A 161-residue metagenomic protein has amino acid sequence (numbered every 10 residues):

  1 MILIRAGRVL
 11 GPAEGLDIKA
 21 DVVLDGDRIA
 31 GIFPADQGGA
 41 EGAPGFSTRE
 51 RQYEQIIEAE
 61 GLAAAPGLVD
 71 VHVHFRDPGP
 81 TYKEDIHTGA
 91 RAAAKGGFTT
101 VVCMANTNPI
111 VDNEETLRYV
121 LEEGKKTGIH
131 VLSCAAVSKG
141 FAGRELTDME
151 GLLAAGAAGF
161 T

Functional and structural regions predicted by a protein language model:
M1-R49: N-terminal metal-binding scaffold of metallo-dependent hydrolase/deaminase domains
L3, E54-E58: Conserved beta-strand scaffold positions in the cores of enzyme catalytic domains, especially in NTP/NDP-utilizing
G7, V22, D27, G61 (+5 more regions): Divalent metal-coordination and catalytic microenvironments
G39, G45-R51, E123-K126, L152: Short, conserved catalytic or adaptor-binding loops enriched in Gly and charged residues
Y53, F98, G128-H130: A generic structural signal for alpha->beta connector loops
L62-G124: Metal-associated gating/positioning segment near the N- to mid-region
N106-T161: Histidine/acidic-residue-rich, glycine-tolerant segments that coordinate divalent metal ions
